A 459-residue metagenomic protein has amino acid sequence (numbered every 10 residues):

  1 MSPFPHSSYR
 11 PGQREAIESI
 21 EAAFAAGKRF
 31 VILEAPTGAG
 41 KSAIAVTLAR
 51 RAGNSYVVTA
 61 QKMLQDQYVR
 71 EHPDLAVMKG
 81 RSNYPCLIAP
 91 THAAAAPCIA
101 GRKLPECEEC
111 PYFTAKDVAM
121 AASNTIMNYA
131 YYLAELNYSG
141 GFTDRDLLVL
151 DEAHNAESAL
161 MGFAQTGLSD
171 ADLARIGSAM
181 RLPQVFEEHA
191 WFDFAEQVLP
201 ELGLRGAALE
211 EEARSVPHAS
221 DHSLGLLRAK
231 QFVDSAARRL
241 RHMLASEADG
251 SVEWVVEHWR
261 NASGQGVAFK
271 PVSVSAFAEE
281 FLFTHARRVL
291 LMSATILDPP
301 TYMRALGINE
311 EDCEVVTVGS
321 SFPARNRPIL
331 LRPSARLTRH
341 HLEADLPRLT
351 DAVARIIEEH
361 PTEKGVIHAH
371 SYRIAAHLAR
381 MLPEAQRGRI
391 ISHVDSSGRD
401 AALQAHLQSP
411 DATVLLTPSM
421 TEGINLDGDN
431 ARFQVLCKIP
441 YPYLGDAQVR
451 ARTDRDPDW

Functional and structural regions predicted by a protein language model:
S2-P5, P11-T37, D74-K103, L136-G365 (+1 more regions): Conserved coupling segment at the C-terminus of the helicase ATP-binding
K41: Conserved lysine of the Walker
I44-T47, R51-I88, Y131, Y372: Conserved Walker A/P-loop ATP-binding site and its immediately adjacent core in helicase/helicase-like ATPase domains
V57-T59, N124-N128, L147-L150, R288-S293 (+1 more regions): Structural recognition of the conserved hydrophobic beta-strand(s) that form the central parallel beta-sheet of P-loop
K79-Y84, A130-Y131, A369-I374, R389-Q404 (+1 more regions): Conserved helicase motor
P105-D146, S273-V274, L416-T421: Conserved RecA-like ASCE ATPase "motif II neighborhood" in helicase/translocase motors
A122, Y129-A130, E152-A156, L160 (+1 more regions): Conserved Walker B
P333-A344, V394-W459: Conserved RecA-like P-loop NTPase helicase motor core
